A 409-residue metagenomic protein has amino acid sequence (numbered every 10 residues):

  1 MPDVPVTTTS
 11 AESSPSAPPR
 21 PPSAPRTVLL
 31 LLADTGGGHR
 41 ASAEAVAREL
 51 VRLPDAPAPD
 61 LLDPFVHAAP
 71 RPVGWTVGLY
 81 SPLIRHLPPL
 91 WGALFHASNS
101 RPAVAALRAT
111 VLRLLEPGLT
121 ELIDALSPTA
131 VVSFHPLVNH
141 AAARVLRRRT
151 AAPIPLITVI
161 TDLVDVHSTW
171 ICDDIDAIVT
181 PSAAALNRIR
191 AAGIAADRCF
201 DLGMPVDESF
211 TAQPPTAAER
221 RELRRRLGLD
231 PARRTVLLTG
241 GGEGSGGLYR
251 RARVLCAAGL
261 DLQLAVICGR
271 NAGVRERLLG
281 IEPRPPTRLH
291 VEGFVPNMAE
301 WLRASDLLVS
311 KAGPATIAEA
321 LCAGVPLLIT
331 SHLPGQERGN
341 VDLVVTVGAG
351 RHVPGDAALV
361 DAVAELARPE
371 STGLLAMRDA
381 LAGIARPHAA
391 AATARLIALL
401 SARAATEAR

Functional and structural regions predicted by a protein language model:
A45-L122, L126: Conserved N-terminal ligand/cofactor-binding loop architecture of enzyme catalytic domains
A93-I194, R198-D201: Active-site and donor-binding regions of nucleotide-sugar-utilizing enzymes
D176-T235, T239-G242, G269-N271, R275: A nucleotide-sugar donor-handling region in carbohydrate enzymes
P214-P215, E219, D356, V363-I384 (+1 more regions): Conserved donor-nucleotide binding/catalytic region of nucleotide-linked donor-dependent transferases
A218-R225, L229-S305, R338: Donor-nucleotide binding loops and adjacent catalytic segments primarily of GT-B fold Leloir glycosyltransferases
R303-G313: Acidic donor-binding loop of glycosyltransferase active sites
G335-E365: Change "using UDP/GDP/dTDP sugars" to "using nucleotide sugars
R386-R409: C-terminal alpha-helical cap of glycosyltransferases
